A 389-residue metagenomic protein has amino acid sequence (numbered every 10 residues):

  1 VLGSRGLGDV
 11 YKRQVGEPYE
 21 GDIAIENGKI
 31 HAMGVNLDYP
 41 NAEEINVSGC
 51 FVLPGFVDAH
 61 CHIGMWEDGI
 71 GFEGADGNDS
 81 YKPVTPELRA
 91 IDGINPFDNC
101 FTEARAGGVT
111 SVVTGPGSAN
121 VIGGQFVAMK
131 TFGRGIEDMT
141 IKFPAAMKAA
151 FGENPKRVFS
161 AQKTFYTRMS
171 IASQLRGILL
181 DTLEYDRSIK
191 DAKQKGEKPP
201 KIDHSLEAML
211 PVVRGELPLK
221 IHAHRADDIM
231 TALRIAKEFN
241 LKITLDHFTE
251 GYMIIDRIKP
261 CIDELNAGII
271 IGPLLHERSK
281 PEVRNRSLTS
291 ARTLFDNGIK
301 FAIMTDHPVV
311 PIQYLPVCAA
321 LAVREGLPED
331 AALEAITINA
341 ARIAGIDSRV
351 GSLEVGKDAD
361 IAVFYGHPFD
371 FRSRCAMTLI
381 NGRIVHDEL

Functional and structural regions predicted by a protein language model:
V1-Y11: Single conserved hydrophobic/aromatic residue that forms the stacking wall/gate of nucleotide- or nucleobase-binding
K12, E354-L389: C-terminal cap of metal-dependent C-N hydrolases
V15-L53: Histidine-rich, glycine-flanked metal-binding segment
V47-P116, N120-G124: Metal-associated gating/positioning segment near the N- to mid-region
D68-G69, A75-Y81, T85-E87, P218 (+3 more regions): His/Asp/Glu-enriched, well-ordered alpha-helical/loop segment that forms or immediately abuts the divalent-metal
G69-I94, F132-G135, K148-P155, S160 (+3 more regions): Active-site gating loops and adjacent loop-to-helix segments of metal-dependent hydrolytic enzymes
A90, G115, D186-S287, A302 (+3 more regions): Active-site core of metal-dependent hydrolases
C100, R105-I243: Polyanionic/metal-chelating signatures
